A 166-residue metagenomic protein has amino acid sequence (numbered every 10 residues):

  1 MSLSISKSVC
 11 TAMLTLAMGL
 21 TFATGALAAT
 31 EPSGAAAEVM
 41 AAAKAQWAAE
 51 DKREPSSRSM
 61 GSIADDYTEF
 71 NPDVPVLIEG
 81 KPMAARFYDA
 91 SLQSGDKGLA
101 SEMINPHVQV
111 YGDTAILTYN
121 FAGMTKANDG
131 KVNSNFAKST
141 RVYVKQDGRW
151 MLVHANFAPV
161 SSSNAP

Functional and structural regions predicted by a protein language model:
S2-M13: Bacterial N-terminal signal peptides that target proteins for export
T11-G25: Bacterial N-terminal signal peptides
A23-S62, N164-P166: Short, low-complexity N-terminal intrinsically disordered segments enriched in polar/charged residues
T30, N128-S134, S162-P166: A short acidic/glycine-rich loop-to-helix N-cap element
P32-M40, P55-Y111, N120, N133-N135: A solvent-exposed, acidic/Ser-Thr-rich amphipathic alpha-helical stretch
E50, I63, F121-G123, N156-P159: Short beta-strand segments enriched in hydrophobic/aromatic residues within well-folded beta-rich domains
I116, F136-S161: Short beta-strand edge/turn micro-motifs at domain boundaries
G123-A127, Y143: Beta-strand elements of well-folded, non-transmembrane domains
